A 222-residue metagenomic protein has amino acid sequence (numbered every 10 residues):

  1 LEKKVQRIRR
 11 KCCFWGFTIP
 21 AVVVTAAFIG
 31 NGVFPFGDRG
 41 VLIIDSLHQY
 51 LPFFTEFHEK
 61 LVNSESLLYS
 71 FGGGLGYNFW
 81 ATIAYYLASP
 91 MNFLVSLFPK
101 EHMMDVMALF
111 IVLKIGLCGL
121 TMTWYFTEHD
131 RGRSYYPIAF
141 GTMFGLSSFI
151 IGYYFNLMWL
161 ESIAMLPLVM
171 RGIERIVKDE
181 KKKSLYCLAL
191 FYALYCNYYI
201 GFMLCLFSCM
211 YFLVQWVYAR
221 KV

Functional and structural regions predicted by a protein language model:
L1-V33: Start-transfer (signal-anchor) and selected internal transmembrane alpha helices of multi-pass inner/ER membrane
V5-I8, E59, L190-F191: Membrane-interface segments at the starts/ends of alpha-helical transmembrane spans
I8, C12, G16, P99-V106 (+2 more regions): Membrane-interface starts of transmembrane alpha-helices
I8-F14, S89, S147, A219: Polar helix-capping/helix-linker motif
P20, G116-Y125, S134-V177, K181-Y218: Membrane-embedded helix bundles of polyisoprenyl
V23-G119, T142-I163: Membrane-interface coil-to-helix junctions
V33-G37, K100, D179, W216-K221: Transmembrane helix-loop junctions in multipass membrane proteins, especially transporters and channels
